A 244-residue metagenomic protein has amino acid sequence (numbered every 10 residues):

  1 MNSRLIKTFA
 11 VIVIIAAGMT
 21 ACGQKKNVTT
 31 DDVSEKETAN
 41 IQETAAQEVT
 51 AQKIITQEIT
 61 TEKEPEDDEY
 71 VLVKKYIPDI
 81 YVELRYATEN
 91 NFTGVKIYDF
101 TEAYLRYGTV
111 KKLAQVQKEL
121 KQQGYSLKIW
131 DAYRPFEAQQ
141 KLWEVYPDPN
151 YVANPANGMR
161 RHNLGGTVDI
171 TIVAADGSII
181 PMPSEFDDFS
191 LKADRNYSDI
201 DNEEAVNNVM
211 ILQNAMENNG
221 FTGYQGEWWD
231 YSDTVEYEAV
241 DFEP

Functional and structural regions predicted by a protein language model:
R4-Q24: Sec-dependent N-terminal signal peptides of Gram-positive bacterial secreted proteins and lipoproteins
C22-W130, V145-P244: Extracytoplasmic cell-surface/polysaccharide-interacting catalytic and binding patches
P135: Segments that shape or occlude catalytic/ligand-binding pockets
A138-Q139: Extracytoplasmic/secreted cell-surface and envelope-processing proteins
